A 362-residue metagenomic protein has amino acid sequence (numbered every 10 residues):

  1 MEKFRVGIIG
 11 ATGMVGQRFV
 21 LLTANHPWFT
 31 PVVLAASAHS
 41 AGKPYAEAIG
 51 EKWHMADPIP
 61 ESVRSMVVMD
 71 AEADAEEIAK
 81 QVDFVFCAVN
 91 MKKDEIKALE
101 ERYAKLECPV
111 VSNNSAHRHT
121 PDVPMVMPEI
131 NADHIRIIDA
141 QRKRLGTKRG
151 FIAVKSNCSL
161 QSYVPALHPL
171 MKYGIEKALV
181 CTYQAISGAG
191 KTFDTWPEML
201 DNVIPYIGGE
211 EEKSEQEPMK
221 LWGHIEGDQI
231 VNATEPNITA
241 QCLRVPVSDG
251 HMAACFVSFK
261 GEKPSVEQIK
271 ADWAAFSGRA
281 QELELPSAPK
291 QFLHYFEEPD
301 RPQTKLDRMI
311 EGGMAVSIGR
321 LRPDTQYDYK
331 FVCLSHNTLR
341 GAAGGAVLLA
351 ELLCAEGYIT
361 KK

Functional and structural regions predicted by a protein language model:
M1-P205, N237, L321, T325 (+1 more regions): N-terminal Rossmann-like NAD(P) cofactor-binding subdomain of oxidoreductases, focused on the glycine-rich
M14, W28-Q81, L179-T182, I186-K330: C-terminal substrate-binding/catalytic lobe of Rossmann-fold NAD(P)-dependent oxidoreductases
M91, F259-G261, N337: Non-catalytic surface loops within mature trypsin-like serine protease
E95, S162, S265, G341-A342: Secondary-structure boundary/capping motif
E211, L339-A343: Short, charged, low-complexity patches
T234-P236, G261, L334-S335, Y358-K362: C-terminal accessory subdomains/tails of enzymes that are appended
L243-P246, S335-R340: Glycine-rich phosphate/pyrophosphate-binding beta-alpha loops
Q268-D272, G345, K362: Composition- and surface-driven signal marking solvent-exposed, interaction-prone regions in large proteins
